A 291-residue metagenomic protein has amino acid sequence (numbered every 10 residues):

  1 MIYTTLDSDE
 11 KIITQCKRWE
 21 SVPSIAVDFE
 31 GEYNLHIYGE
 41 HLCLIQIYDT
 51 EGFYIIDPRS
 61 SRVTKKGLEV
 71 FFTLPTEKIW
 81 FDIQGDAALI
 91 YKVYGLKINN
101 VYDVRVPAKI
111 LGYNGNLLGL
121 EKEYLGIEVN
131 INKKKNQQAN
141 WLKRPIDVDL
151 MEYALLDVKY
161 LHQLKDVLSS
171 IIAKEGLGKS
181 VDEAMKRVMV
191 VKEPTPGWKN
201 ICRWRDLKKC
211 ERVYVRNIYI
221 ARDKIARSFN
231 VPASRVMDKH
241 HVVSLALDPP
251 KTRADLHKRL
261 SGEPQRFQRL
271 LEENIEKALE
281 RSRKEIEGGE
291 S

Functional and structural regions predicted by a protein language model:
M1-G119: Conserved RNase H-like, two-metal-ion catalytic cores of nucleic-acid enzymes
W80, Q84, L155-K165, V215 (+1 more regions): Hydrophobic faces of stable alpha-helices that mediate helix-helix packing
R105, N132-K143, M237-V242, L270-I275: Short linear loop/turn motifs
L118-I131, L256-H257: A polyampholytic, Gly/Pro-enriched intrinsically disordered region
I131-V191: Acidic, Mg2+-coordinating catalytic module of metal-dependent nucleases/exonucleases that use a two-metal-ion mechanism
I172-I286: Acidic catalytic cores of enzymes that act on phosphate-bearing nucleotides/polynucleotides
E290-S291: Extended, compositionally biased alpha-helical segments that mediate assembly or anchoring
